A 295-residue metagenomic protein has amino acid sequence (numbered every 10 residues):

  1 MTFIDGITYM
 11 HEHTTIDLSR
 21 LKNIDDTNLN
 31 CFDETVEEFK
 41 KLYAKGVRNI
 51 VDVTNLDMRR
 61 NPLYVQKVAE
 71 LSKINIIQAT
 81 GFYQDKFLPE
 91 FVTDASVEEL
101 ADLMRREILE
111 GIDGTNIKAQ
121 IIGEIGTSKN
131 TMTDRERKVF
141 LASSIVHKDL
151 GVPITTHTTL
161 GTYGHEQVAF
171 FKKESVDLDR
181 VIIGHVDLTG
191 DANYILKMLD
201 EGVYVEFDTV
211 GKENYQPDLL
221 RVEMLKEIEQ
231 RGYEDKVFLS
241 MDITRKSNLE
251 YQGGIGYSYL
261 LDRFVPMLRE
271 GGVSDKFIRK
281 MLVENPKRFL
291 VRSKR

Functional and structural regions predicted by a protein language model:
M1, Y259-R295: Mid-to-C-terminal alpha-helical segments outside catalytic/metal-binding sites
M1-L21: Replace "His-x-His-based motif
D5-M10, D25-N75, E98-I117: Alpha-helical scaffold segments that flank or form the walls of functional sites
H11, I50, F82, H147 (+4 more regions): Divalent metal-coordination and catalytic microenvironments
L18-K22, P62, L88, G164-A169 (+4 more regions): Histidine/acidic-residue-rich catalytic or RNA/ligand-binding cores of hydrolases and nuclease-related proteins
K67, N75-I77, G81-L150, Y204 (+1 more regions): Active-site gating/metal-coordination segments in enzymes
K148-V222, E227: Catalytic pocket-lining loop regions of alpha/beta-barrel enzymes, especially the amidohydrolase/enolase/GH5 lineages
D208, Y233-G254: Short acidic/histidine-rich active-site segments
